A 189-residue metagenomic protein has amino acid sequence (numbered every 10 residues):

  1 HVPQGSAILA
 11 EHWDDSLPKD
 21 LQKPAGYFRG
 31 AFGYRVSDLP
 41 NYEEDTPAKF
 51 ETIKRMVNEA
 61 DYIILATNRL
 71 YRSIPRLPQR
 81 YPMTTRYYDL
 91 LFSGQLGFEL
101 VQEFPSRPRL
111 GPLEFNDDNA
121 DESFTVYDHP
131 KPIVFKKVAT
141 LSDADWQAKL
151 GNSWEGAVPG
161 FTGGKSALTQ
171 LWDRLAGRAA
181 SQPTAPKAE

Functional and structural regions predicted by a protein language model:
H1-E189: C-terminal luminal/periplasmic domains and tails of membrane-associated envelope-modifying transferases
